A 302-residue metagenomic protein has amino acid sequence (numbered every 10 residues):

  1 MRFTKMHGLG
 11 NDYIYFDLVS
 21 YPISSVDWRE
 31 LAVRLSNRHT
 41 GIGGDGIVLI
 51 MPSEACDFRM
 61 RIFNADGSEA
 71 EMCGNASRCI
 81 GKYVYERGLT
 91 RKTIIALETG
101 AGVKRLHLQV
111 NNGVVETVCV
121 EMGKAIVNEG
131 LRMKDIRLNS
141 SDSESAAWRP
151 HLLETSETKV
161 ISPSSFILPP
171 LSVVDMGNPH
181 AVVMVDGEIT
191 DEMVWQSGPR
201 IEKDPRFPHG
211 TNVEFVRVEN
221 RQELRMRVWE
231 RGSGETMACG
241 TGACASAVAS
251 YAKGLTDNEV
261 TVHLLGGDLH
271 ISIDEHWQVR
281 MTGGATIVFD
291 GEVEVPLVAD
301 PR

Functional and structural regions predicted by a protein language model:
M1-T117, S162, V182-R302: A glycine-rich beta-to-alpha transition motif near the start of alpha/beta enzyme domains, typified by
F3-K5, P170-V174: Short, flexible, solvent-exposed loop/turn segments with mixed acidic/basic and small polar residues
Y83-E86, V127-N128, R137, S145-A146: Amphipathic repeat-derived elements
T117-A125: Membrane helix-loop-helix hairpins that form the core translocation module of multi-pass transporters
I126-G130, D290: Short, charged/polar, Gly/Pro-enriched secondary-structure boundary elements
R132-I136, S140-P163, P169-S172, A181-R206 (+1 more regions): Anionic-ligand binding region
